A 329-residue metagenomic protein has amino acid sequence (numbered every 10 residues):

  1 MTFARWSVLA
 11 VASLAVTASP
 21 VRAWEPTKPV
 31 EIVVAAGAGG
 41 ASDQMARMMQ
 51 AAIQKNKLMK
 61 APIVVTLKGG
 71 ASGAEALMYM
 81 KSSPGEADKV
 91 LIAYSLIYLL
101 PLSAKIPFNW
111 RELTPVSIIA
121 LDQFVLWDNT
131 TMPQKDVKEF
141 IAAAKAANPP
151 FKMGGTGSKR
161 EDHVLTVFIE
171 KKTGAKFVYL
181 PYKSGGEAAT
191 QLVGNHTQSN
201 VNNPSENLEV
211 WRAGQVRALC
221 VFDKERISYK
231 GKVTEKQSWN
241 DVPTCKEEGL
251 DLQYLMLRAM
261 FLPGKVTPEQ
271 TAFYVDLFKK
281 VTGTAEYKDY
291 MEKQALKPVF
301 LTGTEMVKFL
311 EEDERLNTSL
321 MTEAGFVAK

Functional and structural regions predicted by a protein language model:
M1-F3: N-terminal secretory signal peptides that target proteins for export/translocation
S7-T17: Bacterial N-terminal signal peptides
T17-A23: Sec/Tat signal peptide C-region and signal peptidase I cleavage site
A23-E112, P150, S158, K171-N203 (+3 more regions): N-terminal (or domain-start) structured segment
T27-P29, A175, P268-K329: An extracytoplasmic/periplasmic, membrane-proximal ligand-sensing/linker region
K55, Y79-K89, P101-E187, C245-E247 (+1 more regions): Hinge/capping helix and adjacent helix->loop/strand transition within the periplasmic-binding protein
L121, K135, N207-G283, E312-R315: C-terminal lobe and pocket-closing loops of periplasmic/extracytoplasmic Venus-flytrap solute-binding proteins
